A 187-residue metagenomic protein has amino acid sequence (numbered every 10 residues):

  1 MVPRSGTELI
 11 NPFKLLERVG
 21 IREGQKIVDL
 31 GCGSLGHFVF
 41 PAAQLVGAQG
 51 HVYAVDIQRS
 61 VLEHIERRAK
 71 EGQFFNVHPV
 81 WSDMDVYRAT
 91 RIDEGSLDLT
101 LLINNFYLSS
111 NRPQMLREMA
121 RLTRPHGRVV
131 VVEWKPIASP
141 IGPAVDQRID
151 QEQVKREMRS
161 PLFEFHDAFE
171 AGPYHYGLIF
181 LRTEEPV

Functional and structural regions predicted by a protein language model:
G6-K26, V39-P41: Conserved alpha-helix/loop element of class I SAM-dependent methyltransferases that forms part of the SAM/SAH-binding
P12, Q147-L162, H166, Y176: Short alpha-helix
R22-Q25, D85-T100: A short acidic, Gly/Pro-enriched loop at the edge of an enzyme's catalytic core that lines a small-molecule cofactor
K26-A89: Class I SAM-dependent methyltransferase SAM/SAH-binding core
A43-G47, P113-R128: A short glycine-rich, Lys/Arg-flanked "PGG" loop and its adjoining helix->strand segment in the class I
L97-R112: A short SAM/SAH-binding and catalytic strip from SAM-dependent methyltransferases
R128-E157: Conserved class I S-adenosyl-L-methionine
P161, H166-V187: Core SAM-dependent methyltransferase catalytic element
